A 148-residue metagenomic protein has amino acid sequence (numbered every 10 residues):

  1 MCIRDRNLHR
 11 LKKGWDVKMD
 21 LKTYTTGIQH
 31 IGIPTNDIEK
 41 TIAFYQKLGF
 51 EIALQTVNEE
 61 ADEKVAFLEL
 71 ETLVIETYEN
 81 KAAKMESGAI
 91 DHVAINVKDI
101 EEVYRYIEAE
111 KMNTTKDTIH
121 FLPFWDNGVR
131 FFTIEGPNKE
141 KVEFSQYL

Functional and structural regions predicted by a protein language model:
M1-D5: Conserved small/polar residues in nucleotide/adenosyl-binding loops
R10-W15, M19-K22, E110-L148: Vicinal oxygen chelate
T25, I33-V74: Core segments of cupin and vicinal oxygen chelate
T26-D37, A66-F67, K84-A109, R130-E135: Vicinal oxygen chelate
A43-K47, Y106, N138: Structural preference for long, well-ordered alpha-helical segments within the folded cores of structured domains
Q55-N58, N80-K81, I119-F124: Short, solvent-exposed loop/turn elements at beta->coil junctions and helix N-caps that rim active or binding pockets
